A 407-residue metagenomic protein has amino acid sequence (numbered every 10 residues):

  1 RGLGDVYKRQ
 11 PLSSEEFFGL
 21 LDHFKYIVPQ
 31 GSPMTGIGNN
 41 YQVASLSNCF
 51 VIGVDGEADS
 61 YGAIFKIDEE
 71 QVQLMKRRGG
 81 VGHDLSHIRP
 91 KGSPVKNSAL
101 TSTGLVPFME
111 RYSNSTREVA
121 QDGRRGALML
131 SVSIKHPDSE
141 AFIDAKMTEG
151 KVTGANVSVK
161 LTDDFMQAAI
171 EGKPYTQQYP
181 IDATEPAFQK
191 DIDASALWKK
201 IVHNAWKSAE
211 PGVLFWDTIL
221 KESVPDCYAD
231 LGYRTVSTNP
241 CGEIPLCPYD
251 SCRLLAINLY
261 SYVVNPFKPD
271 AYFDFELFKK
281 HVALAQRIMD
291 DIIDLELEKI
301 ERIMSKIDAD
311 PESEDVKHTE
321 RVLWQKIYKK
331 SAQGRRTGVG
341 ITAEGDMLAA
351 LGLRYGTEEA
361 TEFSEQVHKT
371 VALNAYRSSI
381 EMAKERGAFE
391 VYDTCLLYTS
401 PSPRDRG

Functional and structural regions predicted by a protein language model:
R1-S400, R404: Extended catalytic cores of very large enzyme megasubunits
